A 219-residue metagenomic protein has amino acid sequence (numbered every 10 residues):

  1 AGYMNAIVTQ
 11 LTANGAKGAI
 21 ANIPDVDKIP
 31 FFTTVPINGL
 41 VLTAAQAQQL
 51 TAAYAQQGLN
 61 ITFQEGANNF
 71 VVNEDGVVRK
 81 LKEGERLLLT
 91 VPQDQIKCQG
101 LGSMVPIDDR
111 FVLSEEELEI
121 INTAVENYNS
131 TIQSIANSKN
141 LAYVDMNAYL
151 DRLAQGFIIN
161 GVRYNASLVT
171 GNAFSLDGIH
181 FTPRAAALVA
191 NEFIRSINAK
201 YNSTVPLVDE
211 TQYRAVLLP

Functional and structural regions predicted by a protein language model:
A1-P219: Conserved active-site regions of diverse hydrolases
